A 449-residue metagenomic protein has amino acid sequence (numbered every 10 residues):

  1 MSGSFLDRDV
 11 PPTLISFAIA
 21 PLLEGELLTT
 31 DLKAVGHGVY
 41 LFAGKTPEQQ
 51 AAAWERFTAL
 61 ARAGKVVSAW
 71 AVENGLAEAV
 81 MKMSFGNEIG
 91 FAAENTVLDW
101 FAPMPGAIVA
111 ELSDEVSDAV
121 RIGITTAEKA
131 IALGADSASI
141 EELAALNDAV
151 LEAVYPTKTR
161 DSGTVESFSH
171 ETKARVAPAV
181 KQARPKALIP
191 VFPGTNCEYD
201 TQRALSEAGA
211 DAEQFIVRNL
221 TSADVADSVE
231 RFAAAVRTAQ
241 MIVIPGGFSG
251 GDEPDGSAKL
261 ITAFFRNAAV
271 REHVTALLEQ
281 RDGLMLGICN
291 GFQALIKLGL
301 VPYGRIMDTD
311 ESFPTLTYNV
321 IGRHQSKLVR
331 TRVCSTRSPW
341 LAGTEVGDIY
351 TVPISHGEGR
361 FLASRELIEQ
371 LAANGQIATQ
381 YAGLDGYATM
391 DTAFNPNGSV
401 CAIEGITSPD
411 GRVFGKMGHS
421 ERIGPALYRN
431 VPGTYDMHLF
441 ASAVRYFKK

Functional and structural regions predicted by a protein language model:
S2-M104, S113-K186, G194, R203: Intein/HINT protein-splicing elements and their conserved insertion hotspots or analogous self-processing inserts
G3-D7, L27-D31, L98-D99, V176-A179 (+6 more regions): A generic local secondary-structure boundary/capping motif
A52-W54, A269-V270, M307-N319, H324 (+1 more regions): Active-site glycine-rich loop that binds ribose-phosphate moieties when present
S68, E94-M104, E111-S113, L220 (+3 more regions): Hydrophobic alpha-helical bundle architecture
S68-K82, G194-E198, F248, S257 (+4 more regions): Conserved phosphate/anionic-ligand binding catalytic regions in large, soluble enzymes, centered on
G134-I288, F292-Y303, D308, T317-Q325 (+4 more regions): N-terminal beta1-alpha1 cap of cysteine-dependent amidohydrolase-like domains
L328, V333-K449: C-terminal and late-domain segments of enzyme folds
